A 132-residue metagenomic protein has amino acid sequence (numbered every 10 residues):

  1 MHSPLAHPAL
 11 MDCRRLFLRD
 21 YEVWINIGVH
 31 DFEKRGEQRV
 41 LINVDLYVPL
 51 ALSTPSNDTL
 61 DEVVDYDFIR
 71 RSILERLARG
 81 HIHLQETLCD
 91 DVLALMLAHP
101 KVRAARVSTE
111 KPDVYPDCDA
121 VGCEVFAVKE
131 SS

Functional and structural regions predicted by a protein language model:
M1-S132: N-terminal, polar/charged subdomain of small-to-medium soluble alpha/beta proteins
